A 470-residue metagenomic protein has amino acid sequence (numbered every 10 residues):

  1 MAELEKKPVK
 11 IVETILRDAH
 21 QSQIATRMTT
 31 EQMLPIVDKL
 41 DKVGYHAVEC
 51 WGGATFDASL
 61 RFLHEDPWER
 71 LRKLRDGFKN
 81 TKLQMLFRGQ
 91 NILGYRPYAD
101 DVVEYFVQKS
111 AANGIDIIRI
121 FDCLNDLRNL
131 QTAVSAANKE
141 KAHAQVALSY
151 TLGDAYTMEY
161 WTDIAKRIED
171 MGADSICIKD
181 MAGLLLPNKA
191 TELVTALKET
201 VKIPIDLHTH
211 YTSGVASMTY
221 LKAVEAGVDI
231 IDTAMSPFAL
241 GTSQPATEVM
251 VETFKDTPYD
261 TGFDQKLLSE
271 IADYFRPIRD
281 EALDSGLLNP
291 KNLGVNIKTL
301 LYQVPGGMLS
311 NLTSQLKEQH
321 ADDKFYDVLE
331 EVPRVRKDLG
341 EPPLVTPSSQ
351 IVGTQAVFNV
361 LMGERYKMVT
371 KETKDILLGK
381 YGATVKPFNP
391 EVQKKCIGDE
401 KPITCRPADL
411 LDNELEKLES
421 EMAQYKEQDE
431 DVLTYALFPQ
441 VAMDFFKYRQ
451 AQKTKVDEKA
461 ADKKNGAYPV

Functional and structural regions predicted by a protein language model:
M1-I24, L71, D76: N-terminal amphipathic alpha-helix/helix-capping segment at the start of soluble metabolic enzymes
I11, A19, L40, I120 (+4 more regions): Conserved, mostly hydrophobic/aromatic
D41-S59, N289-T299, Q303-V470: Terminal or standalone catalytic/regulatory effector modules within metabolic enzymes and repeat proteins
G52-E169, I176, G183-P187: Active-site beta->alpha loop and helix N-cap motifs at the rims of alpha/beta catalytic domains
I120-C123, D180, A226-S243: Glycine-rich phosphate-binding active-site loops on the catalytic face of alpha/beta enzymes
Y156-I168, S213-D229: Catalytic cores of alpha/beta
A239-T261: C-terminal helical cap(s) of enzyme catalytic domains, especially alpha/beta-barrels
